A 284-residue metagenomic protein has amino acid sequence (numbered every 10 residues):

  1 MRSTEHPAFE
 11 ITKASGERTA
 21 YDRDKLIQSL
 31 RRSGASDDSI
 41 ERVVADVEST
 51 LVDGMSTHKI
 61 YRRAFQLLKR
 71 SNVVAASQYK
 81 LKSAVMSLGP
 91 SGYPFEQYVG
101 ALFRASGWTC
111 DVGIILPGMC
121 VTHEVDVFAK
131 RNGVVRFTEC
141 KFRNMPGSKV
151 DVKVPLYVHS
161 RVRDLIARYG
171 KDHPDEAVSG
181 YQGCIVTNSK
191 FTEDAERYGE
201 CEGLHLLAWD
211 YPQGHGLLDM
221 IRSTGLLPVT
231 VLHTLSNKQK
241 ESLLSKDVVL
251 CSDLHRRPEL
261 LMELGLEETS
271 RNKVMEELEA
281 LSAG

Functional and structural regions predicted by a protein language model:
M1-L88: Long, C-terminal-biased catalytic regions of enzyme "large/alpha" subunits
R2-S3, P117-M119, L232: Replace "in large, NTP-powered and nucleic-acid-processing enzymes" with "in large, NTP-powered factors and other
E5, E10-T12, G16-T19, Y211 (+3 more regions): Short leucine-rich amphipathic alpha-helices used at interfaces
Y21-K25, Q97, N237: A generic alpha-helix surface/boundary motif
G34-D37, A64, L68-L227, L244-S245: Intrinsically disordered, low-complexity Ser/Thr/Pro/Gly-rich regulatory segments
R42, I115, Y211, H255-R256: Proline- and acidic/polar-enriched loop/turn elements at helix boundaries
Y98-L102, R222-G284: C-terminal extensions
